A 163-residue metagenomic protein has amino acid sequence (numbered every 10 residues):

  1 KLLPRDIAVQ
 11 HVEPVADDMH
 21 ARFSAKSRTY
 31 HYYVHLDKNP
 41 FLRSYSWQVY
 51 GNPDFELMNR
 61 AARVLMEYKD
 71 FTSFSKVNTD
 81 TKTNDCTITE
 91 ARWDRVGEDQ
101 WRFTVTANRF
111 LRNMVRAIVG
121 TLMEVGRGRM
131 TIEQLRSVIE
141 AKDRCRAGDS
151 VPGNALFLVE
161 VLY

Functional and structural regions predicted by a protein language model:
K1-Y163: Structured-RNA-binding interfaces characteristic of tRNA pseudouridine synthases
